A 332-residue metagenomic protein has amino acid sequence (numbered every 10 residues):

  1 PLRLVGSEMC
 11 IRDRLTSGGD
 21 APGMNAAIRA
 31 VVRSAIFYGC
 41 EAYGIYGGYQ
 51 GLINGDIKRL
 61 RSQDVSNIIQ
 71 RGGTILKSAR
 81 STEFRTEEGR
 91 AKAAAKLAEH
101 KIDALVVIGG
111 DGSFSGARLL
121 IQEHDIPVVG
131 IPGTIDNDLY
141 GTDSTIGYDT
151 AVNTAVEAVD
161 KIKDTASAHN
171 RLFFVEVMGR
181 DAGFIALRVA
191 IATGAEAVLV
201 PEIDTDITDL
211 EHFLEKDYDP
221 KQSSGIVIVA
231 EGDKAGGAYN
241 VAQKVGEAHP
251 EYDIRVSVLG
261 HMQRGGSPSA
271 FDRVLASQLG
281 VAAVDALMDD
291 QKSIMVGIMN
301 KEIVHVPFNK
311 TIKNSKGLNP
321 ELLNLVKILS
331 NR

Functional and structural regions predicted by a protein language model:
P1-I11: Single conserved hydrophobic/aromatic residue that forms the stacking wall/gate of nucleotide- or nucleobase-binding
S7, L52-V107, S113, I146-N153 (+2 more regions): Glycine-rich oxoanion-binding loops at beta->alpha junctions
R12-G19, T74-A79, D103-V107, F173-E176 (+1 more regions): Short glycine-rich or small-residue beta-strand-to-loop segments that form or flank ligand, phosphate, metal/Fe-S
R29-D56, N67-T74, D253: Anionic-ligand anchoring segments at beta-strand to alpha-helix junctions in alpha/beta enzyme folds, i.e., glycine
R29-Y38, K58-D64, L119-G130, I146-T150 (+1 more regions): A glycine- and small-aliphatic-rich helix-loop capping segment at beta-alpha/alpha-beta transitions that lines
A42, V107-G109, S115, L119 (+2 more regions): Accessory alpha-helical/coil subdomains and C-terminal extensions that flank or cap enzyme catalytic cores
K244-R332: C-terminal non-catalytic interaction/assembly regions of soluble proteins
